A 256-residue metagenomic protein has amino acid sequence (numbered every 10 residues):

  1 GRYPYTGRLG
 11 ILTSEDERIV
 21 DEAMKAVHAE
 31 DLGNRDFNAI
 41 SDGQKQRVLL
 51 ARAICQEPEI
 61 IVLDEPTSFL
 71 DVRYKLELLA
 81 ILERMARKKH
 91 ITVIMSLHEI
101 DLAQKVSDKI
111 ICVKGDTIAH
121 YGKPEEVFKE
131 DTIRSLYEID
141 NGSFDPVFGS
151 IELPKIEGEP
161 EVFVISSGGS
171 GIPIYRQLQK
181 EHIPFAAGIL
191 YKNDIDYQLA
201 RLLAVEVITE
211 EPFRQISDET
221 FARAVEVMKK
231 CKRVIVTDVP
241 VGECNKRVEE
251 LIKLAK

Functional and structural regions predicted by a protein language model:
G10-I11, D36-I40, Q44: Conserved ABC ATPase signature
S14-G33: Conserved ABC ATPase "signature" region
E57: Conserved catalytic motifs of ABC-family nucleotide-binding domains
I61-E65: Catalytic Walker B motif of ABC-type/P-loop ATPase nucleotide-binding domains
K75-K89: Helical segment within the ABC ATPase nucleotide-binding domain
I111, G115-E126: Conserved switch/coupling elements of ABC/ABC-like ATPase nucleotide-binding domains
E138-I216, V236-T237, G242-N245, K256: ABC ATPase nucleotide-binding domains
